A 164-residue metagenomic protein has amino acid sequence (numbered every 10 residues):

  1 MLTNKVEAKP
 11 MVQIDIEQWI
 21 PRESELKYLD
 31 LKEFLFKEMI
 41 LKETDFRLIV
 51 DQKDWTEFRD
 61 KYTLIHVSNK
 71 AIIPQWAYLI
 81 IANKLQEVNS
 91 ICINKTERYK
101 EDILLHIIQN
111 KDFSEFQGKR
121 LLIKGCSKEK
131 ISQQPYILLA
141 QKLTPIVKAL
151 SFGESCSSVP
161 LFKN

Functional and structural regions predicted by a protein language model:
M1-I72, V88, I146-A149, G153-E154 (+1 more regions): N-terminal, charge-rich interaction modules
W19-E23, Q86, L105-N164: Helix-rich interaction surfaces within compact, conserved domain-sized segments that mediate assembly or partner
L29-L31, A77-E115, G153-S157: Long, charge-dense
V50, D54, I81-L85, L139 (+1 more regions): Hydrophobic, Leu/Ile/Phe/Ala-enriched alpha-helical segments that form helix-helix packing faces
T63-S68, C92-N94, R120-C126: Short glycine-rich or small-residue beta-strand-to-loop segments that form or flank ligand, phosphate, metal/Fe-S
K70-I72, R98, E129-K130: A short acidic, glycine/proline-enriched capping/turn motif at secondary-structure boundaries, especially helix N-cap
P74-Y78, S132-P135: A short acidic (Asp/Glu
